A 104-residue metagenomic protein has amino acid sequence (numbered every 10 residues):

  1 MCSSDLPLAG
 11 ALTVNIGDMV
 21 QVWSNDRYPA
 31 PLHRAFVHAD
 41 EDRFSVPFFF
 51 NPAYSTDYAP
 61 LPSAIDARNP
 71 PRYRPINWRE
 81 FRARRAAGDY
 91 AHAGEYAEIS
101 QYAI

Functional and structural regions predicted by a protein language model:
S4-I104: C-terminal flanking tails of non-heme Fe-dependent oxygenases
